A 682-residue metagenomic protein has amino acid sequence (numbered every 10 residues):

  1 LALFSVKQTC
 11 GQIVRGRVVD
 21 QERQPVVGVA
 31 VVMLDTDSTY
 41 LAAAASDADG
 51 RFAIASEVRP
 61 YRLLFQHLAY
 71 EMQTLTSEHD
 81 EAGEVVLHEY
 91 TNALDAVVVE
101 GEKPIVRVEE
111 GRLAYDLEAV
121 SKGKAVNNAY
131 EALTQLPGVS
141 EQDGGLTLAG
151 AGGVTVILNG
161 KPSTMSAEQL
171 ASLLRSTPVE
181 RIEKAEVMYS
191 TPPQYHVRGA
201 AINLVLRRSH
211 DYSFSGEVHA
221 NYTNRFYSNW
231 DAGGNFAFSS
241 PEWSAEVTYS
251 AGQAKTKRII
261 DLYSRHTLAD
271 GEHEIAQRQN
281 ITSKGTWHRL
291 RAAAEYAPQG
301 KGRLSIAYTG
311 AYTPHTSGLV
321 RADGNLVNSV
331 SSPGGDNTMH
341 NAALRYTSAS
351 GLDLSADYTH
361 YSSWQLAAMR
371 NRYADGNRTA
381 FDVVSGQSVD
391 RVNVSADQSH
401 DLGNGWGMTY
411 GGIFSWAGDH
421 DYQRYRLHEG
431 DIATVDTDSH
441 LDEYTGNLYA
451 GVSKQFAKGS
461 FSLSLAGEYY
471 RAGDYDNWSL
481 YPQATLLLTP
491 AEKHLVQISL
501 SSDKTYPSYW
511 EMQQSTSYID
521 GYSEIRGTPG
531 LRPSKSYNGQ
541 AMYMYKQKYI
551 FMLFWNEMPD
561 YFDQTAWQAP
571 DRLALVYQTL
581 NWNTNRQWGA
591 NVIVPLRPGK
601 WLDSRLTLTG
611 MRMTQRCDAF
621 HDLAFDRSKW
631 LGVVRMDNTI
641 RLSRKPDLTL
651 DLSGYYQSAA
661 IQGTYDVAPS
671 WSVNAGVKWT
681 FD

Functional and structural regions predicted by a protein language model:
V32-L34, L64-Y70, A82-S121, E141-D143 (+2 more regions): Short, acidic, small-residue-rich periplasmic hinge/interaction motif at the N-terminus of Gram-negative outer-membrane
D37-R51: Short, acidic Ser/Thr/Gly-rich low-complexity loop/linker segments typical of extracellular and cell-surface proteins
A55, K161-S190: Short acidic/polar hinge/loop motifs at secondary-structure boundaries that mediate gating or recognition
D80-L87, A129-A132, L170-S172, E186-V187 (+2 more regions): N-terminal periplasmic accessory domains that precede and gate Gram-negative outer-membrane beta-barrel machines
Y130-M165: Extracytoplasmic beta-strand/coil segments of soluble accessory domains associated with Gram-negative outer-membrane
W243, W287-P314, S332-P482, T489-K493 (+3 more regions): Face-selective signature of the C-terminal outer-membrane beta-barrel domain
K504-M552, E557-P559, L575-G589, V594-R597: Outer-membrane beta-barrel signature, preferentially recognizing the C-terminal barrel domain of Gram-negative
S628-D682: Conserved C-terminal beta-signal and adjacent last beta-strands/turns of outer-membrane beta-barrel proteins
